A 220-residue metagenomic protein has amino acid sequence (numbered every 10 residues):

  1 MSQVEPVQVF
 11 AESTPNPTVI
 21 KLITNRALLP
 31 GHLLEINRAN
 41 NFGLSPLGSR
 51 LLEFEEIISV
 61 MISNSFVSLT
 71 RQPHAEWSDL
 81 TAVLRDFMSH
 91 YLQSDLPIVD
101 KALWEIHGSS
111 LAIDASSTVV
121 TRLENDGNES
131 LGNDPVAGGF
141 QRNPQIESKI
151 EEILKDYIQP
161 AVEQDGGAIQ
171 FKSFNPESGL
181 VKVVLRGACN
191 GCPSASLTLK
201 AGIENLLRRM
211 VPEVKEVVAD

Functional and structural regions predicted by a protein language model:
S2-D220: Domain-level signature for proteins that mediate thiol-based redox and metal-cofactor handling
